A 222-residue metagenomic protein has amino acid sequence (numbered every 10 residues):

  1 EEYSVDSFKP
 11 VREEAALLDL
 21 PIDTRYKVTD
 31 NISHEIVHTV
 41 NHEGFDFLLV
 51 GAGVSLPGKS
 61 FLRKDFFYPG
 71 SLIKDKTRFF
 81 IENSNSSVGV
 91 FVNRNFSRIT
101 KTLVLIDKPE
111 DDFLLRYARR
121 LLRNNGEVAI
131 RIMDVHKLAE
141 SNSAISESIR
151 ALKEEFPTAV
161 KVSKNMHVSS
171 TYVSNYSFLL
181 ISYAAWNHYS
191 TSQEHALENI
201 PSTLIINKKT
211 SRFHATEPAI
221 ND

Functional and structural regions predicted by a protein language model:
E2-S33, T39-L56, R63: Soluble catalytic regions of membrane-associated enzymes that act on cell-envelope and secretory-pathway components
S7, I32, L72-I73, A144-I145: Residue-level preference for nonpolar/small residues embedded in alpha-helices
V11, I36, A118, I149: Aromatic/hydrophobic pocket-lining residues that form π-stacking "cages" and hydrophobic walls in ligand
N41, D46-S143, R150-D222: Intrinsically disordered or low-complexity boundary/linker segments at protein termini and domain junctions
